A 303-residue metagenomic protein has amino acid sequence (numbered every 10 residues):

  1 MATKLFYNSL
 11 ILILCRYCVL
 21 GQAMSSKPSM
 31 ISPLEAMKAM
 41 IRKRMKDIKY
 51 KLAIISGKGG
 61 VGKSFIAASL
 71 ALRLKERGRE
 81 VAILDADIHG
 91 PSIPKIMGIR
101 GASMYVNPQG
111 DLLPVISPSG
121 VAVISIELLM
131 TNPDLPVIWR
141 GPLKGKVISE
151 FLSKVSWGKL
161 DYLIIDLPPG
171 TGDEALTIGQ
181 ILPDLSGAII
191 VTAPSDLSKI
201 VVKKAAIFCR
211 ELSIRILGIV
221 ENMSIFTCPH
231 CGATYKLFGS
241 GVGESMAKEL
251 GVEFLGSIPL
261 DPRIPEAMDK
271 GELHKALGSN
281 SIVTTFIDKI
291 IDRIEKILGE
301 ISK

Functional and structural regions predicted by a protein language model:
L10-K58: Extreme N-terminal, non-catalytic leader segments that precede Walker-type/kinase nucleotide-binding cores
L34, Y162, P168-E266: Conserved catalytic-core segment of NTP-binding enzymes
K51-I88, A206: Walker A/P-loop phosphate-binding motif and the immediately C-terminal alpha-helix
E80-A82, A86-M130, G145: Phosphate-binding loop that captures ATP/GTP phosphates
I124, I148, L167, Q180 (+2 more regions): Glycine-rich phosphate-binding loops of nucleotide-dependent enzymes
L128-V137, F151-A175: Switch II (G3) loop of P-loop NTPases
M130-L143, P194-L197: Flexible beta-alpha connector loops of hexameric P-loop NTPases
K270-N280: C-terminal boundary of histidine-terminating zinc-finger modules
